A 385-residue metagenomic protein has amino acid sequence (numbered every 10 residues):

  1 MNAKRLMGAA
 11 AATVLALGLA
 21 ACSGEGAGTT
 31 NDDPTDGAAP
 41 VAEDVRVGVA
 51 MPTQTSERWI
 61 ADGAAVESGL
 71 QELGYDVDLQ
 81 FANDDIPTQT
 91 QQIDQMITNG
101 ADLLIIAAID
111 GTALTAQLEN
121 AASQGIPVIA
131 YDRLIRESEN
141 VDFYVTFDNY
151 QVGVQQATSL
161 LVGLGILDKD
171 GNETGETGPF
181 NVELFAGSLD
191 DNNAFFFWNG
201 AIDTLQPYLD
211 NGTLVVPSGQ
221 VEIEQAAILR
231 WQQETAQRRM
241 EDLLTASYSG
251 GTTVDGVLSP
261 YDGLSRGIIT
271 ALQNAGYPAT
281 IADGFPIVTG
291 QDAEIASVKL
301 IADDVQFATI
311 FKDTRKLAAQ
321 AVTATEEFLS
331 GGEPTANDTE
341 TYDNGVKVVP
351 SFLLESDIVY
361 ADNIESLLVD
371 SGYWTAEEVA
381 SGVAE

Functional and structural regions predicted by a protein language model:
M1-T13: N-terminal export and membrane-targeting signals
A3-R5, C22-E385: A residue-level marker of the well-folded mature domains of exported/periplasmic proteins
L17-A21: C-terminal motif of bacterial Sec signal peptides marking the signal peptidase cleavage site
